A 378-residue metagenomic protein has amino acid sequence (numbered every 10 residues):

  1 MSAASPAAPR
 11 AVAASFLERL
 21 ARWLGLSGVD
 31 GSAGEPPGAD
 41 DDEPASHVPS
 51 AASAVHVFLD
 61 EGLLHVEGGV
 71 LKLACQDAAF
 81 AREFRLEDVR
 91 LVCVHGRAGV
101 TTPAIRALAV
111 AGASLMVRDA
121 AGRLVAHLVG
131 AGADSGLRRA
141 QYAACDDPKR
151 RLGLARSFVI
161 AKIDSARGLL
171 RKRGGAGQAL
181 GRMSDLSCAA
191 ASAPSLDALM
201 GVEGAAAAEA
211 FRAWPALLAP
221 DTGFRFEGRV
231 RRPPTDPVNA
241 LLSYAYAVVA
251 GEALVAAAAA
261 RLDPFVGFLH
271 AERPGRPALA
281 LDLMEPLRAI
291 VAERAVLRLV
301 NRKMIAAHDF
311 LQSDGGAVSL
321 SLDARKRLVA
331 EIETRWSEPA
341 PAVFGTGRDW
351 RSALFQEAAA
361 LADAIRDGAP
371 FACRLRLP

Functional and structural regions predicted by a protein language model:
S2-V66, Q76, D134-P378: Active-site helix-to-loop segments that bind/position phosphate- or nucleotide-bearing substrates and donors across
D60, A79-A81, P103-I105: Short secondary-structure capping/turn segments at boundaries of alpha-helices and beta-strands
H65-R97: N-terminal ordered "arm"
D88-G168: A surface-exposed, charged beta-strand/loop segment in the N-terminal or early-internal portion of soluble proteins
